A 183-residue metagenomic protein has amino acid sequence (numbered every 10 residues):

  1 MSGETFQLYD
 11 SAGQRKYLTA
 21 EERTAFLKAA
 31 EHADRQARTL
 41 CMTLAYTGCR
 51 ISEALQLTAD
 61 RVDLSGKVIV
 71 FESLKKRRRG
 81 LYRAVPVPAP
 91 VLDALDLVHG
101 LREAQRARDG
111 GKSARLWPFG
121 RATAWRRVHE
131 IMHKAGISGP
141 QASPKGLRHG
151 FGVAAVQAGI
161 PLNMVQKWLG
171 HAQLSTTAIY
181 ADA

Functional and structural regions predicted by a protein language model:
M1-A25, E72, R78: Flexible interdomain linker/hinge and immediately adjacent N-terminus of the catalytic tyrosine-recombinase domain
A12, K76-L97, R108-E130: C-terminal catalytic core of Y-nucleophile DNA break-rejoin enzymes
A20-I51, D109: Basic, Lys/Arg- and aromatic-enriched nucleic-acid-binding interface segment
K28, Q56, L64, I179-D182: Phosphate-coordinating loops and pocket residues in cytosolic domains that bind phosphorylated ligands
K28-A33, R106-R108, K112, R126-K167: Short, basic (Lys/Arg/His-rich) helix/loop patches that form interaction surfaces in the mid-to-C-terminal regions
T43-L44, L57, A154-A155, W168 (+1 more regions): Short alpha-helical segment immediately N-terminal to, or the first helix within, an HTH/HTH-like DNA-binding domain
L44-G66, N163-M164: Short, charged phosphate-coordinating catalytic segments
S73-R79, L169, Q173-A183: Catalytic-site neighborhood detector that most strongly recognizes the C-terminal catalytic loop/helix of tyrosine
